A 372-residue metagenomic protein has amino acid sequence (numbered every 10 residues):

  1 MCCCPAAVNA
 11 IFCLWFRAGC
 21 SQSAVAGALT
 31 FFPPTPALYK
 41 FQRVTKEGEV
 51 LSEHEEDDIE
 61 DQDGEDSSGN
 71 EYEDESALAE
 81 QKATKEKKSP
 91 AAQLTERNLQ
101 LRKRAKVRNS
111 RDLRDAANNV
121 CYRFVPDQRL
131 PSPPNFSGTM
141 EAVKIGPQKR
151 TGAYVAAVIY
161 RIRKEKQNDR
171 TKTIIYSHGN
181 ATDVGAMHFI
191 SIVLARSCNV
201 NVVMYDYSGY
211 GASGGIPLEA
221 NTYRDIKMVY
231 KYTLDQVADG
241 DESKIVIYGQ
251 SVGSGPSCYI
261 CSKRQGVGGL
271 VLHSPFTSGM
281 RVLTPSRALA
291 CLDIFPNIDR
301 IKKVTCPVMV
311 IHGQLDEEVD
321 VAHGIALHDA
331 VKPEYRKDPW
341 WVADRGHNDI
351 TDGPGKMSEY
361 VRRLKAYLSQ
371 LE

Functional and structural regions predicted by a protein language model:
Q42-D61, G69, E96-K166: N-terminal cap/lid segment of alpha/beta-hydrolase-fold proteins
N180-V193: The serine-hydrolase catalytic nucleophile loop
I190, C306, D320-D329: Short alpha-helix in the alpha/beta-hydrolase fold that links the catalytic acid
A195-G214: Conserved alpha/beta-hydrolase
P217-V237, D299: Alpha/beta-hydrolase active-site loop
K303-V304, V310-H312, D316: Short beta-strand/loop motif that positions the catalytic acidic residue of the alpha/beta-hydrolase fold
L315-V319, H347-N348: Acidic catalytic loop of the alpha/beta-hydrolase fold
I325-H328, P333-E372: C-terminal catalytic histidine-bearing segment of alpha/beta-hydrolase fold enzymes
